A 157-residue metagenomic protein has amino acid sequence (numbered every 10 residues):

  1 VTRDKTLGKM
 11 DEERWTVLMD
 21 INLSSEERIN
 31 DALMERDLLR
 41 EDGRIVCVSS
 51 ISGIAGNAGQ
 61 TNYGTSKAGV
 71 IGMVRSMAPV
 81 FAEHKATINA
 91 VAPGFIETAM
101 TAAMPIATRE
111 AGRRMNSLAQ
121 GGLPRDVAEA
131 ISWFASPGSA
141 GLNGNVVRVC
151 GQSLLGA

Functional and structural regions predicted by a protein language model:
K5-L7, D11-T16, G112: Substrate-binding pocket helix/loop in short-chain dehydrogenase/reductase
N30, S66, V74: Active-site helix of classical SDR
E35, P79-V80, A140: Alpha-helical segment proximal to the catalytic Tyr-Lys
D42, A82, T87, L142-G144: Short, small/polar-rich loop/turn modules that mediate ligand/substrate recognition or access, typified
S50: Residue(s) in the substrate-gating loop at a strand-loop-helix junction that position the organic substrate next
A55-A58, S132, N143-A157: Short C-terminal tail/terminal secondary-structure segment of NAD(P)H-dependent dehydrogenase/reductase domains
N116-V127: A conserved structural motif in NAD(P)-dependent oxidoreductases
